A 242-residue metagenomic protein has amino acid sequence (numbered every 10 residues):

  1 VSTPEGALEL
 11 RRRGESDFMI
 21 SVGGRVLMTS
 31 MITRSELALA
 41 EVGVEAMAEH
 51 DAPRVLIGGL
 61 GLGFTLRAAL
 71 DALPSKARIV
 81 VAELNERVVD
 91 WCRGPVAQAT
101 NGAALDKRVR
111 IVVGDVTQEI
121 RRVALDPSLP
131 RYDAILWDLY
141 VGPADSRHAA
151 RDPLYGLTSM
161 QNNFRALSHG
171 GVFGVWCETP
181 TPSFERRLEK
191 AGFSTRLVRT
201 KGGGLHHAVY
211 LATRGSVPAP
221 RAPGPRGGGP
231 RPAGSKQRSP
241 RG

Functional and structural regions predicted by a protein language model:
V1-D51, D71: Rossmann-like AdoMet
R13, G23, W137-G142, G215: Generic beta-structure capping elements
M19, R54-G58, G229: Short, flexible coil/turn micro-motifs enriched in small/turn-prone residues
M28, E119, P218-P220: Residue-level signal for secondary-structure boundary sites
T29, G63, P182: Loop/helix-junction capping segments adjacent to catalytic residues or to phosphate/diphosphate-binding pockets
T33-L167, V175-W176, A191, R196 (+3 more regions): The AdoMet/dcAdoMet-binding core of the Class I SAM-like
G171: Glycine-centered, phosphate/nucleic-acid-interacting loop/turn motifs that mediate DNA/RNA or nucleotide
E178-R226, P232-G242: Class I S-adenosyl-L-methionine
